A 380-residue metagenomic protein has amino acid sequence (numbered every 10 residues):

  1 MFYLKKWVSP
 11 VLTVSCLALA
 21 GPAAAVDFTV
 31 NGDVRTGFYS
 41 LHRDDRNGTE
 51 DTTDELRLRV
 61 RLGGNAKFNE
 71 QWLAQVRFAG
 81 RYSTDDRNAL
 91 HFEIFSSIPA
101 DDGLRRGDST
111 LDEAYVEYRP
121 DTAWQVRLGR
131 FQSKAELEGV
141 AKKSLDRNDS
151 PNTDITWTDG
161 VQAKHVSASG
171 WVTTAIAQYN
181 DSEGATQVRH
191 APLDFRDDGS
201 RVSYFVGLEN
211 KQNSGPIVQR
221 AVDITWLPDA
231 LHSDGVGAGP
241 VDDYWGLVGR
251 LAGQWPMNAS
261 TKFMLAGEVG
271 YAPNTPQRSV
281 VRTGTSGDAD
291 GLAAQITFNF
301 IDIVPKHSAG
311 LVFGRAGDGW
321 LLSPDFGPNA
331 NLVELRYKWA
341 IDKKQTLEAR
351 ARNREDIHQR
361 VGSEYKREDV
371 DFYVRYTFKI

Functional and structural regions predicted by a protein language model:
P10-A18: Bacterial N-terminal signal peptides
A20-P22: N-terminal signal peptide c-region/cleavage motif recognized by signal peptidases
A25-E50, T377-K379: Short glycine/proline- and aromatic-enriched beta-strand/turn motifs that initiate or cap beta-hairpins
D27-T29, T122-V126, S144-D302: Signature for the C-terminal beta-barrel architecture of outer-membrane proteins
F28-T29, D54-G184, E209-S214, D288-G319 (+1 more regions): Outer membrane beta-barrel
T36-H42, F78-T84, R130-K134, S169 (+8 more regions): Transmembrane beta-strands of outer-membrane beta-barrel pores
S40, E50-L58, G107-D112, I155-D159 (+5 more regions): Residues that define the transmembrane beta-barrel architecture of outer-membrane proteins
W339, E364-I380: Outer-membrane beta-barrel "beta-signal"
